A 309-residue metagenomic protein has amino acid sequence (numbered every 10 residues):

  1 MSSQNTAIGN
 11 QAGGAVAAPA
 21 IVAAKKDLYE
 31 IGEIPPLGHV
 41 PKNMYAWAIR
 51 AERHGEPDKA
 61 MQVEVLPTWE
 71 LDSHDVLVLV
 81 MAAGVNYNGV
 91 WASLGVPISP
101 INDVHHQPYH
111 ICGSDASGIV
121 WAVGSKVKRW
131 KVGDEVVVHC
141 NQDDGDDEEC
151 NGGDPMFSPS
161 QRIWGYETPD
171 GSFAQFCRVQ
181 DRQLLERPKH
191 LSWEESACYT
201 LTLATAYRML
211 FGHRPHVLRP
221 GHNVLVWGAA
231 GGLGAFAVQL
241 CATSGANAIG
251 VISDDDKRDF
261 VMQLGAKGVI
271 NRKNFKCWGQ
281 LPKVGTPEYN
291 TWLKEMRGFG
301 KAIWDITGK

Functional and structural regions predicted by a protein language model:
M1-Y45: Eukaryotic N-terminal low-complexity, Ser/Thr- and Lys/Arg-rich leader segments that predominantly function as
P67-V85, P97-N151, Q183, P188-H190: Glycine-rich beta-strand-centered segment in the early N-terminal region that forms part of a ligand/cofactor-binding
N86, G232: NAD(P)H-binding Rossmann-fold N-terminus in SDR/SDR-like oxidoreductases, specifically the glycine-rich beta1-alpha1
N88-L94: Cytochrome P450 core scaffold surrounding the K-helix E-X-X-R motif and the conserved "meander" helix-loop region
W91, D103, S114, Q142-G228 (+2 more regions): NAD(P)H dinucleotide-binding glycine-rich loop of Rossmann-like/cofactor-binding domains, especially the beta1-alpha1
V226, A242-K309: Adenosine-nucleotide cofactor-binding segment
A230, V238: N-terminal Rossmann NAD(P)H-binding glycine-rich loop of SDR-like oxidoreductase domains
A235: Residues forming the Rossmann-fold NAD(P)(H) cofactor-binding site
